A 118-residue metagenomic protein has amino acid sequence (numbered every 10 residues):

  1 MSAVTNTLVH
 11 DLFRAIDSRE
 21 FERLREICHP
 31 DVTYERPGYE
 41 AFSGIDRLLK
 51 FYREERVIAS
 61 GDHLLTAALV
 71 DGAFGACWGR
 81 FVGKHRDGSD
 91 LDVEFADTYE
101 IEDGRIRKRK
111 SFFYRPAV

Functional and structural regions predicted by a protein language model:
M1-E26, P30: Short, low-complexity N-terminal intrinsically disordered segments enriched in polar/charged residues
A3-V4, D11, A15, E35 (+1 more regions): A beta-strand edge to alpha-helix "cap/lid" segment located at domain peripheries
A41-K50: Short beta-edge strand/loop motif at the mouth of beta-sheet-based domains
